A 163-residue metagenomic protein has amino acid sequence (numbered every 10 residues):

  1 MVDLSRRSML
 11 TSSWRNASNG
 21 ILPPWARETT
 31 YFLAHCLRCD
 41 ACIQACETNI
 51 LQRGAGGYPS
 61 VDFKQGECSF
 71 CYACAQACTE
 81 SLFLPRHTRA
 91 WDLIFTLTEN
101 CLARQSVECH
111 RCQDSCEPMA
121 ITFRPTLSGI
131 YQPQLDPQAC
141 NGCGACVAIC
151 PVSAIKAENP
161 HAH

Functional and structural regions predicted by a protein language model:
M1-H163: Non-ligating segments of multi-cofactor redox enzymes
